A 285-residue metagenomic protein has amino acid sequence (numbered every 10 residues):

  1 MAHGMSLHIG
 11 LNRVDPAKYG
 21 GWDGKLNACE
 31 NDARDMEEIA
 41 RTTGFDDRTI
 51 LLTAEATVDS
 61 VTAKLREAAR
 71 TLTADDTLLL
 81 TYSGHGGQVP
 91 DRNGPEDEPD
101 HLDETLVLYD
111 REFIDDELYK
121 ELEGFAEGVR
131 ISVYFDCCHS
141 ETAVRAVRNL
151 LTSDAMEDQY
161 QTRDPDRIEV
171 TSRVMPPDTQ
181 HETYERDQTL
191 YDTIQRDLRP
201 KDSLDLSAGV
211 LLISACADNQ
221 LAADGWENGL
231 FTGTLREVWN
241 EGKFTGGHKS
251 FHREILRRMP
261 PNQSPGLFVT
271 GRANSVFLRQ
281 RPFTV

Functional and structural regions predicted by a protein language model:
M1-V285: Cysteine endopeptidase catalytic domains of the caspase/legumain-like
